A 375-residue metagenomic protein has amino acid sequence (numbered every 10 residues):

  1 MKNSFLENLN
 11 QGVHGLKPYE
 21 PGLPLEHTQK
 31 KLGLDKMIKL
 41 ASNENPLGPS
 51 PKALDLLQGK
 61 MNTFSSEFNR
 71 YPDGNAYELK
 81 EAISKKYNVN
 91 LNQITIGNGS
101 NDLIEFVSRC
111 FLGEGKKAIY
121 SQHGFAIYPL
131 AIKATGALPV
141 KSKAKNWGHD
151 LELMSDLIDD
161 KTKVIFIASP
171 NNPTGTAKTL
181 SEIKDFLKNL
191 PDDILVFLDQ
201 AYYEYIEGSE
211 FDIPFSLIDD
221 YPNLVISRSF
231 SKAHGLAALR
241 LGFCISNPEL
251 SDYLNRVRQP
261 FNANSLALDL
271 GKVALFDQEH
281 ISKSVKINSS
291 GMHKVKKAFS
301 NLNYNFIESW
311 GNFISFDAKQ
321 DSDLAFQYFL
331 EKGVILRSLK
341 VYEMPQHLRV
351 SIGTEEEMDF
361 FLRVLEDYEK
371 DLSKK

Functional and structural regions predicted by a protein language model:
K2-G99, F106: N-terminal small-domain helix-loop-helix segment of the aminotransferase-like
K36, N90-I94, G115-K117, K161 (+4 more regions): Short acidic capping loops at alpha-helix termini that bridge into adjacent secondary structure
S50, N223-I307: PLP-dependent aminotransferase class I/II
C110-I167: PLP-dependent aminotransferase-like
K133, L151-D160, P173-V196, Q200-A233: Active-site pre-lysine segment of PLP-dependent enzymes
S181, Y328-K332, L336-R337, V341-K375: PLP-dependent enzyme catalytic core of the Aspartate aminotransferase-like
S289, F299-K332: Conserved PLP-binding catalytic core of the aspartate aminotransferase-like
